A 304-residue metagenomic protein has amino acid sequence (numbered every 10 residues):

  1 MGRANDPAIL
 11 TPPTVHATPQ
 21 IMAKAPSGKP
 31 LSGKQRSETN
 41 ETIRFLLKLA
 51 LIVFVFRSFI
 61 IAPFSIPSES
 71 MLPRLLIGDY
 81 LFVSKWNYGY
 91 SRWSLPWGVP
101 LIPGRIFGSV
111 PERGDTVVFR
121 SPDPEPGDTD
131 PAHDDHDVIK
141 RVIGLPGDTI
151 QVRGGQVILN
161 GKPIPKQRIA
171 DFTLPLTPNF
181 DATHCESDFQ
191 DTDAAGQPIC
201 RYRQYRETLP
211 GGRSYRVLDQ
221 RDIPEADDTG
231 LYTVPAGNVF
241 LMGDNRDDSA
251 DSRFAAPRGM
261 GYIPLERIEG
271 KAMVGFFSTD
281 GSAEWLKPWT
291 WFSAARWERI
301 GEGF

Functional and structural regions predicted by a protein language model:
G2-T39, I60-S65, S70-F304: Soluble "head" domains of membrane/secretory-pathway proteins
E41-I61: Hydrophobic membrane-insertion alpha-helices, especially the h-region of bacterial N-terminal signal peptides
